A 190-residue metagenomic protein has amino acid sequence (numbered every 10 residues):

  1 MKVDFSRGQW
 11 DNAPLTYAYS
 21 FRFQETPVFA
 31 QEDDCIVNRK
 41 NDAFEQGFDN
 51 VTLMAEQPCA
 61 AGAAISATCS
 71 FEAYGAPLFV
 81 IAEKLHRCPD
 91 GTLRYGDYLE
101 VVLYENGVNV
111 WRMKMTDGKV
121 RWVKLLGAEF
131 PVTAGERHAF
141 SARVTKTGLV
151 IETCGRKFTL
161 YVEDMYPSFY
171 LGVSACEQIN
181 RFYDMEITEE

Functional and structural regions predicted by a protein language model:
M1-A63, G148: Low-complexity, Ser/Thr/Pro/Gly-rich disordered linker/stalk regions
F5, A142, Y183-I187: Extracellular beta-strand elements of beta-rich domains used for carbohydrate recognition/degradation or cell-matrix
A30-Q31, L103-Y104, V144-K146: Generic beta-strand structural signal
K40-K114: Secretory/extracellular carbohydrate-interaction modules and structurally similar beta-sandwich "look-alikes"
V51-P58, L126-V132, L160, L171-G172: Beta-strand-rich interaction surfaces with strong enrichment in secreted/lumenal proteins
I65-A67, G135-T145, L149-I151: Short tryptophan-centered beta-strand motifs in secreted/extracellular beta-sheet-rich domains of glycan-recognition
T116-A139: Short, aromatic/His-centered strand-loop micro-motif at the edge of beta-sheets
L160-D184: Flexible glycan-contacting loops in extracellular carbohydrate-active proteins
